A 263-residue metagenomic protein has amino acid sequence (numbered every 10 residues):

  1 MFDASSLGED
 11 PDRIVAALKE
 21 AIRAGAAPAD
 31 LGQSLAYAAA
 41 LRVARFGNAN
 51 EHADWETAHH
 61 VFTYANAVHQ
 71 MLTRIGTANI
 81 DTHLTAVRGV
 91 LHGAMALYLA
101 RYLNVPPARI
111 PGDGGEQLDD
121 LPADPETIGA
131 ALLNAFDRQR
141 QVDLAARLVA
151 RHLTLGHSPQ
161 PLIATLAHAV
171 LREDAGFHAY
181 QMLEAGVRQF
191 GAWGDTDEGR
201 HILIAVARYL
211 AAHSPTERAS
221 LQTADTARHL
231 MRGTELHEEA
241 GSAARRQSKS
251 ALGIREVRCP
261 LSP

Functional and structural regions predicted by a protein language model:
M1-P263: Mature, well-folded catalytic/scaffold domains that follow N-terminal targeting or propeptide regions
